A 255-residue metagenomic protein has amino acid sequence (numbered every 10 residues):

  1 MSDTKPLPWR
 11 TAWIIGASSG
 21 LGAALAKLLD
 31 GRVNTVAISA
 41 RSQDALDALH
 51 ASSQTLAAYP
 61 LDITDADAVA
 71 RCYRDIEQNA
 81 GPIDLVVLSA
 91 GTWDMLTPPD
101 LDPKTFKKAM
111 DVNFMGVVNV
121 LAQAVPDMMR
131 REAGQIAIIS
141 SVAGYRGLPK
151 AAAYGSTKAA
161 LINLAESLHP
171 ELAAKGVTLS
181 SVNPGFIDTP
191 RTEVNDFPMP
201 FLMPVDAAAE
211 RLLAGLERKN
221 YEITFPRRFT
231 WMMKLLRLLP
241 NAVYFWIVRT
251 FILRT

Functional and structural regions predicted by a protein language model:
S18-S19: Conserved glycine-rich cofactor-binding loop
R32-L49: Conserved glycine-rich Rossmann-like NAD(P)H-binding loop of the short-chain dehydrogenase/reductase
T97-M110: Substrate-binding pocket helix/loop in short-chain dehydrogenase/reductase
P99, L148-A152: Active-site loop immediately N-terminal to the catalytic Tyr-X3-Lys motif of short-chain dehydrogenase/reductase
L121, T157: Active-site helix of classical SDR
S141: Residue(s) in the substrate-gating loop at a strand-loop-helix junction that position the organic substrate next
S181, F197-M232: C-terminal helical subdomain
